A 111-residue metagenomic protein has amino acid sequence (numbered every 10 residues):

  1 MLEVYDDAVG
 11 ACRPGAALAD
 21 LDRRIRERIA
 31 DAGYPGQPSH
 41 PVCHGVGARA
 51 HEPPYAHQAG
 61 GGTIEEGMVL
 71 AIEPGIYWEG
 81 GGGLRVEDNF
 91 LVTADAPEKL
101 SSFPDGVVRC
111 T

Functional and structural regions predicted by a protein language model:
M1-T111: Active-site neighborhoods and metal-handling regions in enzymes and metal-associated proteins
